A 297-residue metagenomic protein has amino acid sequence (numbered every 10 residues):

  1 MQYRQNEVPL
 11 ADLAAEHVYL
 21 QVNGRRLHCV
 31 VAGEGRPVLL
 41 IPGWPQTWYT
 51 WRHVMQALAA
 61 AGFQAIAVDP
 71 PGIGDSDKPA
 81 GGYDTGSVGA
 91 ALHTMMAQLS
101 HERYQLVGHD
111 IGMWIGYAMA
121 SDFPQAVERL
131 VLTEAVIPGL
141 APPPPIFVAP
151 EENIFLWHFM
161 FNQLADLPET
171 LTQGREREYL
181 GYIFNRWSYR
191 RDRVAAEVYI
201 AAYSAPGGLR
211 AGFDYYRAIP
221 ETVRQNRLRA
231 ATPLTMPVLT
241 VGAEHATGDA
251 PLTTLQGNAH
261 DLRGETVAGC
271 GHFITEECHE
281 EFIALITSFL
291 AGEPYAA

Functional and structural regions predicted by a protein language model:
M1-C29, P37, Q64-I66, I73-V107 (+3 more regions): Flexible "cap/lid" subdomain of the alpha/beta-hydrolase fold that forms the substrate-access gate
V30-D75: Conserved HGGG/HGGXW glycine-rich cap/lid loop of the alpha/beta-hydrolase fold
P42-P45, Y203, E277: Conserved residues at beta->alpha junctions
T47-W48, W114, G271: A short, glycine- and basic residue-enriched loop/turn that sits immediately adjacent to a domain's principal
Y49-R52, Q56, A90, Y117 (+2 more regions): Surface-exposed alpha-helical interface segments used for non-catalytic interactions
C270-I283: Catalytic histidine-centered segment of alpha/beta-hydrolase-like enzymes
